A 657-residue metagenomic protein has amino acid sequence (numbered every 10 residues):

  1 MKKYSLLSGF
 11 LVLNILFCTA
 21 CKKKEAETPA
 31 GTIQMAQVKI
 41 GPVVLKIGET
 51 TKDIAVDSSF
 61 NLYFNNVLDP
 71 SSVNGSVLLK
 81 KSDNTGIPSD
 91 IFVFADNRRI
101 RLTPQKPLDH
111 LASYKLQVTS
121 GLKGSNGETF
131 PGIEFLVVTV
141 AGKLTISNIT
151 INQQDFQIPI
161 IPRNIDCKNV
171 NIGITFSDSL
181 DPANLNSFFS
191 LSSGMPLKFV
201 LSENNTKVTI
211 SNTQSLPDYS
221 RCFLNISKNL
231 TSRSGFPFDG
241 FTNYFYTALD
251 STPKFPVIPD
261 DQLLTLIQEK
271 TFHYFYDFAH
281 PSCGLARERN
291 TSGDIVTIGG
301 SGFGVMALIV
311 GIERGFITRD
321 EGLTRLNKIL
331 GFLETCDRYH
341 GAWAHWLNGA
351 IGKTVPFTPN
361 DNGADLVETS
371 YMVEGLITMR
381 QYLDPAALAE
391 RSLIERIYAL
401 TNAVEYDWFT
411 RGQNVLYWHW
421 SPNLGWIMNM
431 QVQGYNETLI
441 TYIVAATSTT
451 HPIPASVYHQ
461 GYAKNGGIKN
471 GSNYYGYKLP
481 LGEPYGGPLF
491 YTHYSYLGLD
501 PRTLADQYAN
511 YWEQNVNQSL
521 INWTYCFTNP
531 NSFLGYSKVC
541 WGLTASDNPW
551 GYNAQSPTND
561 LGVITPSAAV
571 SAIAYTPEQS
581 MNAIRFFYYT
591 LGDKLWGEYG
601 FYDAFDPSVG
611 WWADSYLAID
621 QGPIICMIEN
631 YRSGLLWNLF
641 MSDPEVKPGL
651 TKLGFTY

Functional and structural regions predicted by a protein language model:
M1-G9: Bacterial N-terminal signal peptides that target proteins for export
K2, A55, T119, R163-C167 (+3 more regions): Short, solvent-exposed coil/turn linker segments
S8-L11, N522: Intrinsically disordered, low-complexity serine/threonine-rich segments
F17-A20: C-terminal motif of bacterial Sec signal peptides marking the signal peptidase cleavage site
K24-T252: Acidic, low-complexity Ser/Thr/Gly/Pro-rich repeat segments typical of extracellular/periplasmic and surface-exposed
S251-Y657: Ser/Thr/Asn(+Pro)-rich, low-complexity disordered segments
